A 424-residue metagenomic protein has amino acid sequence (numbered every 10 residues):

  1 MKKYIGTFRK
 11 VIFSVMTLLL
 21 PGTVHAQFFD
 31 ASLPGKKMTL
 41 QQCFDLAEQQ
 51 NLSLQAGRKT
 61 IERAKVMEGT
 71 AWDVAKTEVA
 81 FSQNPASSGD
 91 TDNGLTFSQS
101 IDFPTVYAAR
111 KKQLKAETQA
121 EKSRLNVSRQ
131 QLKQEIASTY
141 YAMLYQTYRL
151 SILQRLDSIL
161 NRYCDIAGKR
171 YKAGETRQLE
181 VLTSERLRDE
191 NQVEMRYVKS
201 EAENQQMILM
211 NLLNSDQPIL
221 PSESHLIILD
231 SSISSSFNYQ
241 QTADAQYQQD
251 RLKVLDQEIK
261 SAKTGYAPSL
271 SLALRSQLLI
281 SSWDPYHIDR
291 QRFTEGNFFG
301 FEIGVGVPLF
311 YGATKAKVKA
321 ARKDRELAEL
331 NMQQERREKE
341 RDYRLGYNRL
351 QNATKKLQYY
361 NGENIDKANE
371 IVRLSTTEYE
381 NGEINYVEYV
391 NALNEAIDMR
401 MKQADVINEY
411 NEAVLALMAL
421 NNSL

Functional and structural regions predicted by a protein language model:
M1-Q41, L415-L417, N421-L424: Bacterial Sec-dependent N-terminal signal peptides
K2-K3, K10, Q131-A243, K253 (+3 more regions): Periplasmic alpha-helical coiled-coil/stalk elements that build and connect Gram-negative outer-membrane
A26-T77, I101, A109, K115 (+4 more regions): Bacterial Sec-pathway N-terminal export signals of envelope proteins
Q27-K37, V74-K115, L226-I228, L274-A313: Small/polar, glycine/serine/threonine/aspartate-rich low-complexity segments that form flexible
A47, F97, M143, L209 (+4 more regions): Hydrophobic/aromatic residues within transmembrane alpha-helices of membrane transport systems, especially the TMDs
S53-K59, W72, D102-L132, L179 (+6 more regions): Sec/SRP-type N-terminal targeting helices
R129, E190-S215, K367-S423: Short segments within alpha-helical structural elements
